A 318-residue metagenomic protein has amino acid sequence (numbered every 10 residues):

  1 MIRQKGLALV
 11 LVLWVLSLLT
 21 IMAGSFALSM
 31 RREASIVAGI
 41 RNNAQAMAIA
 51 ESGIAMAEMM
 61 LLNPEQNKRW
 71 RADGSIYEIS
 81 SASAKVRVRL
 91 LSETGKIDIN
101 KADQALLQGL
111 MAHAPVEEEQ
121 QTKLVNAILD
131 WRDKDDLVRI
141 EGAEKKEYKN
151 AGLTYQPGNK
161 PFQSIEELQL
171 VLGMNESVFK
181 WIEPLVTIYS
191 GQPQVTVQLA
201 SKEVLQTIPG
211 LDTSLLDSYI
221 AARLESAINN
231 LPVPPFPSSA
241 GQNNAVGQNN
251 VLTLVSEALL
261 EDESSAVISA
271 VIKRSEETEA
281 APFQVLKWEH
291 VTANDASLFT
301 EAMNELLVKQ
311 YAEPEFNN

Functional and structural regions predicted by a protein language model:
I2-S17, I21-N318: Compositionally biased linear targeting/interaction segments
